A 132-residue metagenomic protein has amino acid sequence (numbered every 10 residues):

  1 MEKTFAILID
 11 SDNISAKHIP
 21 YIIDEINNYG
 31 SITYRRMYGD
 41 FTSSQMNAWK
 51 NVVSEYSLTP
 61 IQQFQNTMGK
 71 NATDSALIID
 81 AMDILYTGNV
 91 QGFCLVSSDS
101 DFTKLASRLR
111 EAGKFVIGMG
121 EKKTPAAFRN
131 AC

Functional and structural regions predicted by a protein language model:
M1-Y86, S107-R110, F115, K122: Domain-level signal for Mg2+-assisted phosphodiester chemistry and nucleotide/NA-binding surfaces in nucleic-acid
D10, D99, C132: Conserved acidic catalytic centers in enzymes
Y38, Q91-S98, L105, L109 (+1 more regions): Acidic beta-strand-to-loop metal/phosphate-binding motif
D101-F102, T124: Alpha-helix capping/helix-boundary segments
M119-A131: Mixed-charge intrinsically disordered linker/loop segments at interdomain junctions
